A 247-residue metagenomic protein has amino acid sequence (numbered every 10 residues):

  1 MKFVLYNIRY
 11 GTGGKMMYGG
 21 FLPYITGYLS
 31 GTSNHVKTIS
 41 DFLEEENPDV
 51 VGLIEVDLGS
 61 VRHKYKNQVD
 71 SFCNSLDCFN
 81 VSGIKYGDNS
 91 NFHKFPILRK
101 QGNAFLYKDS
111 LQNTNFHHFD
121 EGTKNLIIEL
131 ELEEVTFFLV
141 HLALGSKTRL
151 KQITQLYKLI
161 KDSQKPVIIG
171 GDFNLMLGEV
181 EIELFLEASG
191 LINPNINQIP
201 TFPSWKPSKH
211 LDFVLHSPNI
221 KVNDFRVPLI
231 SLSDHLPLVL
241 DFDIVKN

Functional and structural regions predicted by a protein language model:
M1-S75, K85, S90, K246-N247: N-terminal, active-site-proximal structural segment of metallo-dependent hydrolase catalytic domains
M1-V4, T12-K15, K108-Q112, T123-L139 (+1 more regions): Beta-strand-turn-beta hairpins that frame and shape the catalytic cleft of phosphate-ester-processing enzymes
N7-I8, V56, L142, G171-F173 (+1 more regions): Active-site metal-binding loops of divalent metal-dependent hydrolases
S30-T38, K64, G122, T148-Q155 (+2 more regions): Soluble or luminal CAZymes and related metallo-dependent hydrolases
E55-E134, R226-L229: Structured beta-strand-rich core segments of catalytic domains in phosphoester-bond hydrolases
N115-H118, E131, T148, K158-I168 (+1 more regions): Metal-dependent phosphoester-hydrolase catalytic domains
L139-S146: Glycine-rich phosphate-binding "P-loop"
